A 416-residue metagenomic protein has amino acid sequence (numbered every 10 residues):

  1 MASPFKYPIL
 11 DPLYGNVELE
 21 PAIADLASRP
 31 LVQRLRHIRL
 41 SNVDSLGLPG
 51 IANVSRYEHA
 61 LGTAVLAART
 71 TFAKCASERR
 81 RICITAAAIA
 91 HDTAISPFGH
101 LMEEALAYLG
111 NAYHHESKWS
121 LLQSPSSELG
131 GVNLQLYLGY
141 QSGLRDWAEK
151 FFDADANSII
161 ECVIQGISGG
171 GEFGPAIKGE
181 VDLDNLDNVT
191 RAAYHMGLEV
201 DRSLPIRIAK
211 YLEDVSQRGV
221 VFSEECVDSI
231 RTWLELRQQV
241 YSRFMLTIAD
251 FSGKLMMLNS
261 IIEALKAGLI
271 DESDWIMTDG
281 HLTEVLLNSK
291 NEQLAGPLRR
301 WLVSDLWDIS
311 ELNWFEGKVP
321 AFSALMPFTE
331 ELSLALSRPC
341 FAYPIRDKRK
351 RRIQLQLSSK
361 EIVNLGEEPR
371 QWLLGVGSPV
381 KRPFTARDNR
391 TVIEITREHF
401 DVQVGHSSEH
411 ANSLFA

Functional and structural regions predicted by a protein language model:
M1-C83, I95-A416: Histidine-centered, transition-metal-coordinating active-site segments
I84-I89: Short alpha-helical catalytic segment bearing the HExxH-like zincin motif of zinc-dependent metalloproteases
